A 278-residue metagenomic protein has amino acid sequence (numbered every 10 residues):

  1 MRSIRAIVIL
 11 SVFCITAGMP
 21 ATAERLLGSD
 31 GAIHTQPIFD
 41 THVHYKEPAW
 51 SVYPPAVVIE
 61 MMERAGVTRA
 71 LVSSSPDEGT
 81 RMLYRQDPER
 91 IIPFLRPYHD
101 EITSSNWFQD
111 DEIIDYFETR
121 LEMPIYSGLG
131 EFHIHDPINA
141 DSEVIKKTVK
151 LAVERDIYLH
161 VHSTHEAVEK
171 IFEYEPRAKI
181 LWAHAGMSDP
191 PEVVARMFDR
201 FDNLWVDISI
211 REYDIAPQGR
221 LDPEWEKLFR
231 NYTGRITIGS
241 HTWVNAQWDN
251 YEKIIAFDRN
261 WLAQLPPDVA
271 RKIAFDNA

Functional and structural regions predicted by a protein language model:
R2-R5, M19-F39, S51, A56-S73 (+4 more regions): Mid-to-C-terminal alpha-helical segments outside catalytic/metal-binding sites
I7-A17: Bacterial N-terminal signal peptides
R25-G31, E78-Y158, W205, I210-Y213: Active-site gating/metal-coordination segments in enzymes
R25-L27, A56-V57, S75-L83, D110-F117 (+3 more regions): Alpha-helical scaffolding within the catalytic cores of extracellular/periplasmic polymer-degrading hydrolases
V43, F132, A185, S240-T242: Active-site metal-binding loops of divalent metal-dependent hydrolases
V43-P55, E101-F108, A216-P217: Acidic/histidine-rich helix-loop elements that form or flank divalent-metal/phosphate-binding sites at the catalytic
K46-P48, D77-T80, D100-I102, D136-P137 (+4 more regions): Active-site environment of divalent metal-dependent phosphoester hydrolases
I91-L95, N139-I238: Catalytic pocket-lining loop regions of alpha/beta-barrel enzymes, especially the amidohydrolase/enolase/GH5 lineages
